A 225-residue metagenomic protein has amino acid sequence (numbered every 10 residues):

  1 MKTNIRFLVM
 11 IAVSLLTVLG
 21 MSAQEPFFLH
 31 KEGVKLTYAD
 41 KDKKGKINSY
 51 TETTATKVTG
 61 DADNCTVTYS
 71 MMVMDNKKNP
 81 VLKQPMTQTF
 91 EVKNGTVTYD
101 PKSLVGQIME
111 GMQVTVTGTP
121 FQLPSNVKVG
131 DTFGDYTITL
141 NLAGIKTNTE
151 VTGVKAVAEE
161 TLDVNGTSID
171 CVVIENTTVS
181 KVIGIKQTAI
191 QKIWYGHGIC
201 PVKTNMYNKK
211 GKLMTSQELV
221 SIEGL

Functional and structural regions predicted by a protein language model:
M1-P26: Bacterial Sec-dependent N-terminal signal peptides
F7, L29, P124-N126: Proline-rich low-complexity regions
V13, T115-T117, S180: Short, charged low-complexity linear motifs
Q24-M86, T139-L225: Acidic, serine/threonine-rich low-complexity disordered tracts
V92-I169: Solvent-exposed helix/loop surface patches that form functional interfaces
